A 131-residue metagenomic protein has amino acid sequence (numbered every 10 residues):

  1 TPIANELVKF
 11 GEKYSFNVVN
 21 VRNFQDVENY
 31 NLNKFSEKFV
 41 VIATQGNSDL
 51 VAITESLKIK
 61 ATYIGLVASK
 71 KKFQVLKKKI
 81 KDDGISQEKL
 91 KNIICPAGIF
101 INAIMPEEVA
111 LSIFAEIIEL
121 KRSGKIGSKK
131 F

Functional and structural regions predicted by a protein language model:
T1-V18: Glycine-rich adenosine-cofactor-binding loop
N20-N23: Conserved acidic E/D residue at the C-terminus of a beta-strand in Rossmann-like folds
Q25-S36: Short amphipathic alpha-helix with an adjacent loop that forms part of the alpha/beta core around
K38-V40, Y63: Structural motif
I42-A43, L66: Redox-cofactor binding/interface segments in oxidoreductases and associated redox assembly factors
Q45-S48, S69-K71: Short glycine-rich anion-binding loops that position phosphate/pyrophosphate groups of nucleotides and phosphorylated
D49-A61: Rossmann-fold NAD(P) dinucleotide-binding segment
V67-K71, K77-F131: Adenosine-phosphate binding glycine-rich loop
